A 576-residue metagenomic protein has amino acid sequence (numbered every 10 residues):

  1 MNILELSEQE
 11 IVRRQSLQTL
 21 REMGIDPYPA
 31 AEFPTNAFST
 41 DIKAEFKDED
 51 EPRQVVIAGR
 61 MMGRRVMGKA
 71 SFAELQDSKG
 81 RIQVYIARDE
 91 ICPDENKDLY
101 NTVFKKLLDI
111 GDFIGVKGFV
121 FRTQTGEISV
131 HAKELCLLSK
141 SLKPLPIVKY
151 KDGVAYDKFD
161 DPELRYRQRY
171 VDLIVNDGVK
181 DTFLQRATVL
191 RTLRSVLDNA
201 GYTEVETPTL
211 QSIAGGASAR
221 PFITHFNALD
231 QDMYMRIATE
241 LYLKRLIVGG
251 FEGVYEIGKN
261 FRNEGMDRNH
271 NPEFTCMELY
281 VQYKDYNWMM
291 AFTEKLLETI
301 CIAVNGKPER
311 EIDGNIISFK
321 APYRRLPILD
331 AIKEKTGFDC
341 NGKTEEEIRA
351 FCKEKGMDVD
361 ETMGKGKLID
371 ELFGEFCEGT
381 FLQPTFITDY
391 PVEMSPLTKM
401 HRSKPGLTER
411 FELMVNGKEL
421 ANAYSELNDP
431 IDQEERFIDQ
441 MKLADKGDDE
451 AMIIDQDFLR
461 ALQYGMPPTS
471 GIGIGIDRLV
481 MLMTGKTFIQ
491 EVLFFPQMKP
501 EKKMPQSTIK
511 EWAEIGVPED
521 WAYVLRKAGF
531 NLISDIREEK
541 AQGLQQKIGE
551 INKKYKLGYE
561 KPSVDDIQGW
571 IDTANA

Functional and structural regions predicted by a protein language model:
M1-M504: Class II aminoacyl-tRNA synthetase catalytic cores and aaRS-like
E501-A576: Compact, charge-rich alpha-helical regulatory domains located at protein termini
